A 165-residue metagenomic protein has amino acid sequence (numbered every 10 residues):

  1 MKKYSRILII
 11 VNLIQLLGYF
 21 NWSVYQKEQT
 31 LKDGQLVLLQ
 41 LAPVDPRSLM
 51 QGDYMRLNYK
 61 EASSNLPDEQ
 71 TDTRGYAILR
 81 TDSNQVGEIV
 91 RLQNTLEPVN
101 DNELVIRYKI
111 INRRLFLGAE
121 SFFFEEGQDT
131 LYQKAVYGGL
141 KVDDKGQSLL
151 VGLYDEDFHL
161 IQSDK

Functional and structural regions predicted by a protein language model:
Y4-S23: Hydrophobic membrane-insertion alpha-helices, especially the h-region of bacterial N-terminal signal peptides
K27-P43: Alpha-helical transmembrane signal-anchor/signal-peptide segments
G34-L36, Y54-R56, D72-R74, A135-Y137: Extracytoplasmic
L38-Q40, I78, K141: Generic structural detector for well-ordered beta-strands
Q40-E69: Short extracytoplasmic
L49, S63-T73, G87-V90, L149: Short, Lys/Arg- and Gly-enriched loop/turn segments at beta-strand edges
M50, E69-G75, G127-A135: Short nucleic-acid-contacting surface segments enriched for D/E, G, S/T with interspersed K/R
R80, V86-L92, P98-K165: Extracytoplasmic/periplasmic terminal helices and flexible tails
